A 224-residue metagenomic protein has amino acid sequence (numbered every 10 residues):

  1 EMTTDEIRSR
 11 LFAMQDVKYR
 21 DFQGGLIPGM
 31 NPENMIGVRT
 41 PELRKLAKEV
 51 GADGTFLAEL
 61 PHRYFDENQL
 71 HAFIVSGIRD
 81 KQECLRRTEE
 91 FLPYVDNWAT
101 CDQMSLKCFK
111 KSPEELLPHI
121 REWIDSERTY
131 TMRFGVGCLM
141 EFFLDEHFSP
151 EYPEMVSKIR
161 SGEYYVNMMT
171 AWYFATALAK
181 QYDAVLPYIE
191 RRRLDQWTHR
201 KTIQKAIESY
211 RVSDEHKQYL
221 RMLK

Functional and structural regions predicted by a protein language model:
E1-K224: Alpha-helical scaffold domains
